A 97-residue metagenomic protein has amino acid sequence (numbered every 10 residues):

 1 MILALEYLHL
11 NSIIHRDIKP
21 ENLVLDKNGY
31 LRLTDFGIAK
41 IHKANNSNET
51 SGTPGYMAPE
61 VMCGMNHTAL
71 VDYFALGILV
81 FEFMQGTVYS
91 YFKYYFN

Functional and structural regions predicted by a protein language model:
H9-L25: Catalytic-loop of the protein kinase fold
N48-E60: Conserved activation segment of eukaryotic-like protein kinases, specifically the C-terminal portion of the activation
G64-T68: Activation segment
D72: Conserved catalytic-loop aspartate of Hanks-type protein kinases
F83-M84: Hydrophobic anchor on a C-lobe helix of Hanks-type protein kinase catalytic domains
T87-N97: C-terminal lobe of the eukaryotic/viral protein kinase catalytic domain
